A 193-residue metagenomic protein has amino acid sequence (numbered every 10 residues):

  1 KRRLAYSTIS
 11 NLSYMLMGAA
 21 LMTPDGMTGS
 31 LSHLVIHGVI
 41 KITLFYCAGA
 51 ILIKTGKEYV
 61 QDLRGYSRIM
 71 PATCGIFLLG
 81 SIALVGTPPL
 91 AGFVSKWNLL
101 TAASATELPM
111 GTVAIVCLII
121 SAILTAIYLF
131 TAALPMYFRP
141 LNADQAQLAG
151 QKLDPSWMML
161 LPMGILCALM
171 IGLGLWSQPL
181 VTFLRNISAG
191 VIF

Functional and structural regions predicted by a protein language model:
K1-L148: Functional transmembrane alpha-helices
S67-C74, L129-F193: Cytoplasmic/organellar membrane-interface segments at the starts of transmembrane helices in multi-pass inner-membrane
